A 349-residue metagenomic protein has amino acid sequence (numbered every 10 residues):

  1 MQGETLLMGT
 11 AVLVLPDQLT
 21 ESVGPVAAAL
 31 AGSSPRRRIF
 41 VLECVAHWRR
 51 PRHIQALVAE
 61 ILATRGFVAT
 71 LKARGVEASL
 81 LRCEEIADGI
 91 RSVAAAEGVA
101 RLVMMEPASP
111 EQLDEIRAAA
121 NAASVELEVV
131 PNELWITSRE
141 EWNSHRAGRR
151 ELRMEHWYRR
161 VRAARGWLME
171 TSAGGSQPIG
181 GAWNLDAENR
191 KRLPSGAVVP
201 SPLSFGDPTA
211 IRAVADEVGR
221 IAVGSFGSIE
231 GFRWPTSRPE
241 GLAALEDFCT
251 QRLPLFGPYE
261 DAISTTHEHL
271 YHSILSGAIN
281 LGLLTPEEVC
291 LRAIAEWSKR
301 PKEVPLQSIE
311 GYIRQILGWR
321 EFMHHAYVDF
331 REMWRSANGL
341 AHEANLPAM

Functional and structural regions predicted by a protein language model:
Q2-S79: N-terminal beta-strand-loop-alpha-helix module at the start of alpha/beta ligand-binding or catalytic domains
G3-L6, L13-T20, G24, Q55 (+2 more regions): C-terminal catalytic domain of photolyase/cryptochrome flavoproteins, centering on the FAD-binding pocket
D17, C44, C83-E84, P107-S109 (+3 more regions): An acidic- and aromatic-residue-enriched active-site/binding cleft used to recognize and process polar
A78-A87: Short beta->alpha junction loops
I86-W234: Beta-rich, aromatic/charged-enriched effector core domains that present basic-aromatic interfaces for binding
R165-Y312: Glycine/tryptophan-enriched, flexible segments
